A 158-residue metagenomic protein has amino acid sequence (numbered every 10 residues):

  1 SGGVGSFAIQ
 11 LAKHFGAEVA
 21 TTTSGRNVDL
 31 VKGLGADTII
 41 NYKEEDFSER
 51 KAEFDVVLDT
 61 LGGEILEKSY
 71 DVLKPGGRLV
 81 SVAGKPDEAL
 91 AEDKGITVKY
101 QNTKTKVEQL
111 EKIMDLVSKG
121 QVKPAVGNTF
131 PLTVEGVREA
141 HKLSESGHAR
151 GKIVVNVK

Functional and structural regions predicted by a protein language model:
S1-K158: Terminal helix/beta-alpha structural elements that buttress the NAD(P)+-binding lobe
